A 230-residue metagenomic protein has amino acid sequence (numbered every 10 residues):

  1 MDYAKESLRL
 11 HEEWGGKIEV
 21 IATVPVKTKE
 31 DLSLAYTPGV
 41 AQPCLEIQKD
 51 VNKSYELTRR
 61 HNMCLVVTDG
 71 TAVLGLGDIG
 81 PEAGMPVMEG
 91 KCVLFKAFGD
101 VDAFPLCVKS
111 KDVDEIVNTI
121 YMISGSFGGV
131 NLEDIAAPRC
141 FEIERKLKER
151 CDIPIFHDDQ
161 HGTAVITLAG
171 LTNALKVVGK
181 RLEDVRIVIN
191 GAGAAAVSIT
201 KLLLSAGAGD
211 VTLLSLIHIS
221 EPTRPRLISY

Functional and structural regions predicted by a protein language model:
M1-I155: N-terminal ligand-binding/catalytic initiation module
L65-G75, T167, V178, E183-L204: Glycine-rich adenosine-cofactor-binding loop
T68, T163, T223: Ser/Thr-centric signal marking residues that sit in or immediately flank functional binding/regulatory motifs
D114-V117, Y121, L168, T172 (+1 more regions): Amphipathic, non-transmembrane alpha-helical secondary structure
H157-N173: A glycine-rich, Thr/Ser-enriched phosphate-binding loop motif common to dinucleotide/cofactor-binding enzymes
S205-D210: Conserved S-adenosyl-L-methionine
L213: Short acidic-hydrophobic catalytic motif
I217-Y230: Single conserved hydrophobic/aromatic residue that forms the stacking wall/gate of nucleotide- or nucleobase-binding
